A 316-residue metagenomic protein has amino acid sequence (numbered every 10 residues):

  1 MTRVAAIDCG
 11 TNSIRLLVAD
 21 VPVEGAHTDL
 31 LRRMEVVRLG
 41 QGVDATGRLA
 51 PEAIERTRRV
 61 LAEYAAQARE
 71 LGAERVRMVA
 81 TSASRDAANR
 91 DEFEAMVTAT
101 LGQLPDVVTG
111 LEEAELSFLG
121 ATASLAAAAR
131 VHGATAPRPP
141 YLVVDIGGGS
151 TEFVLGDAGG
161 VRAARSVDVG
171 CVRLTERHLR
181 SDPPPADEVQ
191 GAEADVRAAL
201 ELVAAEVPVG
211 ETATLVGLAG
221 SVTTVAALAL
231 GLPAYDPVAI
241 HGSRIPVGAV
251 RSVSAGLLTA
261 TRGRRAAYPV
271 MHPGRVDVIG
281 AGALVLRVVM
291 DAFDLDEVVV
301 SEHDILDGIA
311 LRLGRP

Functional and structural regions predicted by a protein language model:
T2-T28: N-terminal basic/disordered segments at the start of proteins
V4, V18, G42-A73, A83-P140 (+1 more regions): Helical "lid/coupling" subdomains associated with nucleotide-phosphate turnover
T11-S13, T81, A121, G147-F153 (+1 more regions): Ser/Thr-glycine-rich phosphate-binding loops at phosphate-binding pockets of nucleotides, nucleotide cofactors
E24-L30, G160-R165: Beta-strand initiation motifs
G25-R38, L71: N-terminal glycine-rich anion-binding loops that anchor highly charged ligand groups
M78: Dinucleotide-binding Rossmann-like beta1-alpha1 core, especially the glycine-rich loop that anchors the ADP
L142-V144: A short, small-residue-rich loop immediately preceding and capping a beta-strand
